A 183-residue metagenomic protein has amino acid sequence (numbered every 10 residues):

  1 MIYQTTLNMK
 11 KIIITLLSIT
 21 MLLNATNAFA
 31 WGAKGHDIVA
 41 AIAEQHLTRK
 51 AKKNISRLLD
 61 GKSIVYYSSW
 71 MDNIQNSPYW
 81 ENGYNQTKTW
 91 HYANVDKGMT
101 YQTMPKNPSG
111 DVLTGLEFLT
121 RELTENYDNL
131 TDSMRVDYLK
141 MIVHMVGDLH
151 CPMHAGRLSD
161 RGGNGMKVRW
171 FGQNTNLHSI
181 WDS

Functional and structural regions predicted by a protein language model:
M1-A33: Bacterial Sec-dependent N-terminal signal peptides
I13, L149-P152: Aromatic-enriched hydrophobic runs in primary sequence
F29-M145, P152-S183: N-terminal, motif-rich segments that launch catalysis or mediate targeting to/interaction with membranes, typified by
